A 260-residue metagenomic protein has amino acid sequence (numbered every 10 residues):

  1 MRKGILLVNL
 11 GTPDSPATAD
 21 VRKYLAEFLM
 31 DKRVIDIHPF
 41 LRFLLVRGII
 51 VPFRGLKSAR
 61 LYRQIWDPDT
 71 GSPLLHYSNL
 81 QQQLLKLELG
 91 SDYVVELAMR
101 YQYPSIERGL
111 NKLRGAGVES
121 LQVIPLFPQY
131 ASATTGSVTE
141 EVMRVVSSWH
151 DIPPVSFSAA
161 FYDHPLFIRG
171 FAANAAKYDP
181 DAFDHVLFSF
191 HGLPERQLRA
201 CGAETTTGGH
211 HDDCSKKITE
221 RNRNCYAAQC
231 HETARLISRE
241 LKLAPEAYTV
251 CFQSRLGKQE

Functional and structural regions predicted by a protein language model:
M1-E260: Active-site-proximal alpha-helix that buttresses catalytic centers in soluble enzyme cores
